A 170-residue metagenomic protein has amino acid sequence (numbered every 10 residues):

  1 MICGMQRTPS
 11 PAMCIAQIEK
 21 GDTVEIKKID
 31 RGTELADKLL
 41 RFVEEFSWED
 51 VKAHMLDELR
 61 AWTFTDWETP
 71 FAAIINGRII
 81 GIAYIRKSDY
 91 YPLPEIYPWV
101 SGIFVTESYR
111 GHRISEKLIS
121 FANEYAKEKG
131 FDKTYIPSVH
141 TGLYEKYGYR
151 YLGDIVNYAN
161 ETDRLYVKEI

Functional and structural regions predicted by a protein language model:
I18-D57, I74: Short amphipathic alpha-helix that is part of the acyltransferase structural core
A61-W67: Short loop/turn motifs at secondary-structure junctions and domain boundaries
E68, E161-L165: Short hydrophobic/aromatic beta-strand or adjacent loop that forms the aromatic wall/cage of a ligand/substrate-binding
A72, R78-S88, W99, F104: Conserved beta-strand in the GNAT
V105, G111-E124, I136: Conserved acetyl-CoA-binding loop-helix of GNAT-fold acetyltransferases
E128, D132, S138-T162: Conserved active-site alpha-helix within GNAT-family acetyltransferase domains
